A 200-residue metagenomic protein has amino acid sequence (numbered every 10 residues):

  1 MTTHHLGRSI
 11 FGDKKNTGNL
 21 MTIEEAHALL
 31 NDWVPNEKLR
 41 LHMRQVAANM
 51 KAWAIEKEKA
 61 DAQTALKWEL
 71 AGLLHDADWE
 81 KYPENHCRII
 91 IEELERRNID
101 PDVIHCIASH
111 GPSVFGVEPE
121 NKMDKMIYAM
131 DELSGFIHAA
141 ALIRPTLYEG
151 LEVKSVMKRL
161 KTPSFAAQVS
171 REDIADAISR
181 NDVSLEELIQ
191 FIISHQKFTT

Functional and structural regions predicted by a protein language model:
H5-L6: Short hydrophobic targeting helices and cationic amphipathic motifs that mediate membrane/organellar targeting
F11-Y82: Acidic/His-rich, divalent-metal-binding segments that scaffold phosphate/diphosphate chemistry
M21, L41-Q45, N85, N121 (+3 more regions): Conserved active-site and cofactor/substrate-binding residues in soluble primary-metabolism enzymes
E24, R44-A48, C87-I89, E120 (+2 more regions): A generic alpha-helix surface/boundary motif
D61-P163: Divalent metal-dependent catalytic cores for phosphoryl transfer on phosphate-bearing substrates
V153-K154, K161-E187: C-terminal binding/interaction regions
D182-T199: Glycine-rich, aromatic-bearing surface loops/beta-hairpins
